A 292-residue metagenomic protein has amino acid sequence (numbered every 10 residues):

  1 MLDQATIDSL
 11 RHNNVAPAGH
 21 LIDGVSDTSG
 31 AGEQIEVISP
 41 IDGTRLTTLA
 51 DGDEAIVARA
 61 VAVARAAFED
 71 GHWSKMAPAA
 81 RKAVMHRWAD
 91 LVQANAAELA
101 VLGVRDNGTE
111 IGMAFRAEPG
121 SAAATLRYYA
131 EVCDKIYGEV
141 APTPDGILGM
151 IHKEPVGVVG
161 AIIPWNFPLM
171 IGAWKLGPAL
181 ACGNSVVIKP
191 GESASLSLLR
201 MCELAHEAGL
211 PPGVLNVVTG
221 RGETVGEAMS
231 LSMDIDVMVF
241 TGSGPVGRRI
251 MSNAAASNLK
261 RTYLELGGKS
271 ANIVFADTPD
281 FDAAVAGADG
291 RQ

Functional and structural regions predicted by a protein language model:
M1-L49, A83, R87, G138-I162 (+1 more regions): Terminal low-complexity tails and localization/encapsulation signals of metabolic enzymes
G24, G43, R81, G103 (+5 more regions): Residue-level signal for inorganic ion chemistry
L46-I136: Glycine-rich loop-to-alpha-helix module at the N-terminal edge of alpha/beta enzyme cores
L126, L198-M201, M229, I250: Hydrophobic packing residues within well-ordered alpha-helices of enzyme cores
G138-P212: Conserved small-residue-rich beta-alpha loop and adjacent elements that most often cradle the phosphate/pyrophosphate
L148-G149, N216-D236: A structured beta-alpha segment of the ubiquitous adenosine-cofactor-binding alpha/beta core
G177, D236-T241: Periplasmic-binding protein-like
V237, P245-Q292: ALDH superfamily catalytic-core signature
